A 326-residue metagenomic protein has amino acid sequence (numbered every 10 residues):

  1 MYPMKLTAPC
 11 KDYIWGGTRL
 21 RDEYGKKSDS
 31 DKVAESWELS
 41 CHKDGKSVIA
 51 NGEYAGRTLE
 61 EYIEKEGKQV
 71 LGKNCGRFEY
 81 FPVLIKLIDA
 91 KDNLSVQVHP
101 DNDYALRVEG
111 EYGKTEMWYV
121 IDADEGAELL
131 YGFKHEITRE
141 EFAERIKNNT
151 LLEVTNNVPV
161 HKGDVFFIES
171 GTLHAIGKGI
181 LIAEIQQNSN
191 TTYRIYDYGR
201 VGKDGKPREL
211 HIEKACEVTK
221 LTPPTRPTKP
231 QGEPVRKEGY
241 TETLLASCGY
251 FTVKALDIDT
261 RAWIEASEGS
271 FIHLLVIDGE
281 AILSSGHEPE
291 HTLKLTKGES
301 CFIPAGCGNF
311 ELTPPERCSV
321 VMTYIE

Functional and structural regions predicted by a protein language model:
M1-I137, D197-T228, V253: Transition-metal
F78-Y80, I88-N93, N102, Y112 (+4 more regions): Ligand-binding loop in jelly-roll beta-barrel domains
I85-K86, L94, E116-Y119, N157-V158 (+4 more regions): His/acidic/aromatic-lined binding-pocket segments of jelly-roll/cupin-type domains and related regulatory beta-sandwich
D92, D164, A262, S270 (+2 more regions): Surface-exposed loop/turn positions
V98-P100, I121-D124, F133-H135, I146 (+6 more regions): Short, structured patches in soluble enzyme cores that scaffold and shape functional sites
L130-E153, A183-P223, E316-E326: Double-stranded beta-helix
V154-F167, L181, S285-C307: Short acidic-glycine-tyrosine-enriched beta hairpin
Q231-E299, C307: Acidic/His-leaning functional-site neighborhoods
